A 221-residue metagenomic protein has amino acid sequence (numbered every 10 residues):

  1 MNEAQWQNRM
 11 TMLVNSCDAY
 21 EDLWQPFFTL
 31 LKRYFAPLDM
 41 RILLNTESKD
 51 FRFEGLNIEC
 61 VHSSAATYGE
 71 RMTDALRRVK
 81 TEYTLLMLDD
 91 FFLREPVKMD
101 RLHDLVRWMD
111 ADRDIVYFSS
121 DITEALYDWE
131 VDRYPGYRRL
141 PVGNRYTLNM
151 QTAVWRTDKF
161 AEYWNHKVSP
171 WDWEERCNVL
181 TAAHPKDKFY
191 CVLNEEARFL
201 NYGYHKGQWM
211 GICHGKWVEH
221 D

Functional and structural regions predicted by a protein language model:
M1-Q25: N-proximal low-complexity "stem/linker" segments adjacent to membrane-targeting elements
T29-D39: Short, acidic, metal-binding catalytic loop of nucleotide-sugar glycosyltransferases
L44-F51: Short, polar loop motifs at secondary-structure junctions
S63-M72, L76: A short, glycine-/small-residue-rich helix N-cap motif at loop->alpha-helix starts within glycosyltransferase
T81, L148-W164: Conserved nucleotide-sugar donor-binding and metal-coordinating catalytic region shared by glycosyltransferases
T84: Short aromatic/hydrophobic "clamp" motif used to bind/position activated sugar donors
P96-T123: Conserved donor-nucleotide/metal-binding helix-loop-beta segment in metal-dependent transferases, i.e., the alpha-helix
H166-D221: C-terminal catalytic/acceptor-binding lobe
